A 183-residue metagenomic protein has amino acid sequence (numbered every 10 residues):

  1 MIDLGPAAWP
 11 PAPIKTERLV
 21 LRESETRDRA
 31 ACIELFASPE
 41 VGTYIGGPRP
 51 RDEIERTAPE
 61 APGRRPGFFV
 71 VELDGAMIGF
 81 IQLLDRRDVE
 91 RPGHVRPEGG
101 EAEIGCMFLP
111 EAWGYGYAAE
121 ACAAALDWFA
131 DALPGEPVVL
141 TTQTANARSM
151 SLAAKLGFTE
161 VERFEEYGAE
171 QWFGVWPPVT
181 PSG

Functional and structural regions predicted by a protein language model:
M1-E111, A124-W128, A132, P137 (+2 more regions): GNAT-family acyltransferases
A119, A145-E160: Conserved active-site alpha-helix within GNAT-family acetyltransferase domains
